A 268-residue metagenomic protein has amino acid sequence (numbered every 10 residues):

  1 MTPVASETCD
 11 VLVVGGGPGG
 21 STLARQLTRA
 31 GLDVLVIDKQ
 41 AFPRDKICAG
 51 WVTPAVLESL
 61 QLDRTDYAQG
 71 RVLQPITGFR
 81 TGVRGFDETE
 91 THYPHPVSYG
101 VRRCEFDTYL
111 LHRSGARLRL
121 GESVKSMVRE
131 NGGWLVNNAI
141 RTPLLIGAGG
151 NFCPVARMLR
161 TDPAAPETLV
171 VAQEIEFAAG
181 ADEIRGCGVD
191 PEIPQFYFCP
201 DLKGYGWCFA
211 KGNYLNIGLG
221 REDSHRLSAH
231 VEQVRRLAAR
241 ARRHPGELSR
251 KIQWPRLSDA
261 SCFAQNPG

Functional and structural regions predicted by a protein language model:
T2-G17: Beta1/beta-strand and adjacent pyrophosphate-binding region of the FAD-binding site in flavoprotein oxidoreductases
V11, L32-V34, L145: Hydrophobic anchor at the start of a short beta-strand that flanks the dinucleotide cofactor-binding loop
G20-S21: N-terminal Rossmann-fold NAD(P) dinucleotide-binding loop
T28-I47: Glycine-rich FAD pyrophosphate-binding loop
P43-R80: N-terminal FAD cofactor-binding segment of flavoenzymes
T65-A68, P75-M158, P166-V170: Conserved N-terminal helical subregion
S123-S126, D223-G268: FAD/FMN-dependent oxidoreductases across multiple families
F152-R235: Conserved FAD-binding catalytic core of PHBH/FMO-like flavoproteins
